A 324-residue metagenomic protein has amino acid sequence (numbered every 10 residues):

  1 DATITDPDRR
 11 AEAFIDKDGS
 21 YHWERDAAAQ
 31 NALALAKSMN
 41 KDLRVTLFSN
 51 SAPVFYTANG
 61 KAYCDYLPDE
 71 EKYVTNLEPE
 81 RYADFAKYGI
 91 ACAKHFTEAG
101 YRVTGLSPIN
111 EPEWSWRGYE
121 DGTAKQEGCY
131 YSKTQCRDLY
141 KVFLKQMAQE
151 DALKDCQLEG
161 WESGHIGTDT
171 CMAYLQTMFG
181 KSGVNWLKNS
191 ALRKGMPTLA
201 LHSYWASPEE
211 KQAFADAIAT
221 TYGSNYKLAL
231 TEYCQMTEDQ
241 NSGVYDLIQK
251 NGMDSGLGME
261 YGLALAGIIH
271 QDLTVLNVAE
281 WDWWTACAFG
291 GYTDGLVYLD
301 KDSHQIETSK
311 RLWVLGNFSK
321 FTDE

Functional and structural regions predicted by a protein language model:
D1-T104, P108, W116, T123-R137 (+2 more regions): N-terminal catalytic cores of secreted or lumenal carbohydrate-active enzymes
T3-A11, G60-D65, E120-G128, Y174-F179 (+3 more regions): Short secondary-structure boundary/capping segments
N40-L43, C156, S224-Y226, V278: A short helix->loop->beta-strand "cap" motif at the edges of active sites that frequently abuts
S49-N50, E159-S163, W284-A288: Acidic carboxylate-rich catalytic motifs and surrounding loops in phosphoryl-/glycosyl-chemistry enzymes
A83-R102, P112-E238: Active-site neighborhood of glycoside hydrolase catalytic domains
T104-L106, L199, W281: Hydrophobic residues within beta-strands of alpha/beta enzymes
I109, H202, W284: Conserved residues at the C-terminal ends of beta-strands
K227-T322: Aromatic/acidic polysaccharide-binding cleft in carbohydrate-active enzymes
